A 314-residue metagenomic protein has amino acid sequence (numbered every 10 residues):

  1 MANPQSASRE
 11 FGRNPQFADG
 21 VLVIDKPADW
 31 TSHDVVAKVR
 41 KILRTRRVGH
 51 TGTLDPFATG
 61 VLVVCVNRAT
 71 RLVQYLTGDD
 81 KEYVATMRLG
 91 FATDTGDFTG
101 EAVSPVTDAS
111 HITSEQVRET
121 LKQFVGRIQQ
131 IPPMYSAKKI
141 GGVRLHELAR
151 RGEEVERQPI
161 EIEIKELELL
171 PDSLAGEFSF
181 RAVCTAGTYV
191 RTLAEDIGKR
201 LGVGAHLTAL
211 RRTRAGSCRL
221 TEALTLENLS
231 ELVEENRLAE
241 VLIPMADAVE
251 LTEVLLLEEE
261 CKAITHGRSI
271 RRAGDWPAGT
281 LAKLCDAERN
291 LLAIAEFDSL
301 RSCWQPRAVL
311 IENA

Functional and structural regions predicted by a protein language model:
M1-P27, H33-H50, L54, A58 (+2 more regions): Accessory RNA 3′-end/elbow-binding domains used by RNA modification enzymes
K41-T45, V63, E154-G187, R191-G202: The conserved catalytic core of RNA pseudouridine synthases
L43, R47-T77, E147, R151: Glycine/acidic-rich beta-strand-loop module
V64, A85, G142, L193 (+2 more regions): Residue-level signal for inorganic ion chemistry
Q74-L89, V155-L169: Structural signature of FAD isoalloxazine-binding scaffolds in flavoprotein oxidoreductases
Y75-Q129: Acidic, low-complexity central loop/insert segments
Y135-S136, I140-P159, I164: Extended alpha-helical targeting/anchoring segments, especially N-terminal organellar/secretory targeting helices
A137, V143-R144, A149, E177-T221: Pseudouridine synthase
